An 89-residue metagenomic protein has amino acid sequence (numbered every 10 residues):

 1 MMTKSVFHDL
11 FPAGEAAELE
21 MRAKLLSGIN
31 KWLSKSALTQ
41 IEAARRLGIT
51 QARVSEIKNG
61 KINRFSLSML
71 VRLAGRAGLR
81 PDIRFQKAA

Functional and structural regions predicted by a protein language model:
M1, A88-A89: Short intrinsically disordered terminal tails
M1-G28: N-terminal flexible/basic segments that precede or flank functional cores
L33, A44, A74: The alpha-helix within a helix-turn-helix
S36-R53: Short alpha-helical DNA-recognition segment
S55-E56, V71: Key DNA-contacting residues within the recognition helix of helix-turn-helix
N59: Residue-level detection of the helix-turn-helix DNA-binding "recognition helix"
L67-I83: DNA major-groove recognition helix of helix-turn-helix/homeodomain DNA-binding modules
